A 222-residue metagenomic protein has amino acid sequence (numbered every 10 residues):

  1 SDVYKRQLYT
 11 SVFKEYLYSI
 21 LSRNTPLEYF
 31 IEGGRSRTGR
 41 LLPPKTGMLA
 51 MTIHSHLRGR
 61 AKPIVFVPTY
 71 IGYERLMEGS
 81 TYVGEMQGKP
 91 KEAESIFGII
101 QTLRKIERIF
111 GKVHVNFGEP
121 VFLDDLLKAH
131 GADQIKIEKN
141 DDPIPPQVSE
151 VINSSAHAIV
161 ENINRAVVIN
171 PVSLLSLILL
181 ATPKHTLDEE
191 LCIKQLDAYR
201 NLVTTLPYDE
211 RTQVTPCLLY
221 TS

Functional and structural regions predicted by a protein language model:
S1-D2, Y70, V121: Residues at the C-termini of beta-strands that transition into short coil/loop
D2-Q7, Y220-T221: Conserved small/polar residues in nucleotide/adenosyl-binding loops
K5-L8, E74-L76, L123: A short acidic, often aromatic-flanked loop/helix-cap motif at beta-alpha or helix-coil junctions that lines enzyme
Q7, G39, P146, E150: Charge-dense, low-complexity intrinsically disordered segments
Y9, F13-L17, I159, L175: Generic hydrophobic alpha-helical segments
S11-R108, K112-F117, H185-Q195, N201-L206 (+1 more regions): Membrane-associated lipid acylation/remodeling enzymes share a hydrophobic transmembrane-juxtamembrane segment
M77-T81, L126-D133: Short conserved micro-motifs at the rims of enzyme active sites and ligand-binding pockets
F122, L126-H130, I137-S222: C-terminal accessory/connector segments of nucleic-acid motor ATPases
